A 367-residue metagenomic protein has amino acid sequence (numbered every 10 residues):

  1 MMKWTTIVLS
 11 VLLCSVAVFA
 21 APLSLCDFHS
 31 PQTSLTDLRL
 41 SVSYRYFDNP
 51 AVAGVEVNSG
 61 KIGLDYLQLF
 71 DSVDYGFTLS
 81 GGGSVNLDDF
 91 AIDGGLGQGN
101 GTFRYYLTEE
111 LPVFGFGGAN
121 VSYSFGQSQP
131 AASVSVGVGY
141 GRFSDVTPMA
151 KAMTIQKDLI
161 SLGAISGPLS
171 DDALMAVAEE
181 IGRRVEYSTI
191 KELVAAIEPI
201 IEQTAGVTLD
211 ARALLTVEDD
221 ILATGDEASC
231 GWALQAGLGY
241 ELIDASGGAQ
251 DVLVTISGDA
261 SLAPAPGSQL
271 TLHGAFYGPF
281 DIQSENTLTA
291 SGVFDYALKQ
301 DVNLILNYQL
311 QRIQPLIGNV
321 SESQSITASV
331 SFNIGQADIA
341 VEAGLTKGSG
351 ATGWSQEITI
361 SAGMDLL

Functional and structural regions predicted by a protein language model:
M1-T5, S144: Positively charged n-region of N-terminal signal peptides that target proteins for export
T5-L13: Sec-dependent signal peptide hydrophobic core
V16-A20: Sec/Tat signal peptide C-region and signal peptidase I cleavage site
A21-L367: Transmembrane beta-barrel domains of bacterial outer-membrane proteins
